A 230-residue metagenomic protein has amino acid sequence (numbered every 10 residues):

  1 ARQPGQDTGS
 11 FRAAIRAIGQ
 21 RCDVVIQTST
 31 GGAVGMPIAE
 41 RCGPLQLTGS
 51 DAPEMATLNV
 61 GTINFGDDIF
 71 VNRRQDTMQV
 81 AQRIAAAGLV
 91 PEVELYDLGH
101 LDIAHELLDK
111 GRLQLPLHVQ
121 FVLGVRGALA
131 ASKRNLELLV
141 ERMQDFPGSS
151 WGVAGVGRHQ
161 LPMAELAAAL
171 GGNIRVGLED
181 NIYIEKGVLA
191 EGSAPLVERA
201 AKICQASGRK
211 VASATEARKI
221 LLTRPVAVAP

Functional and structural regions predicted by a protein language model:
A1-R12, F65, V122-G127, I182-K186: Glycine-rich, proline-tolerant flexible connector loops at the mouths of alpha/beta enzymes
R2-T30, Q79-A86, L139-F146, A194-G208: Alpha-helix-loop-beta-strand connector modules within alpha/beta enzyme cores
G5-C22, C42-M55, H105-V119, I174-R175 (+1 more regions): Short, electropositive alpha-helical surface patch
T28-I38, D97-L98: Short, glycine/charge-rich beta-strand/loop segments that flank catalytic centers and engage negatively charged groups
A33-A39, D68, L123-L129, I220-T223: Flexible glycine/acidic-rich beta-alpha junction loops that bind and position SAM and/or redox cofactors in anaerobic
A33-S50, E54, L58, T62-D67: Glycine/small-residue-rich loop that forms an oxyanion/phosphate-binding "nest" at active or ligand-binding sites
E54-E179, L189-G192: Catalytic alpha/beta core domains of metabolic enzymes, predominantly
E137, E141-Q144, E165-P230: Structured C-terminal cap/extension of enzyme domains
